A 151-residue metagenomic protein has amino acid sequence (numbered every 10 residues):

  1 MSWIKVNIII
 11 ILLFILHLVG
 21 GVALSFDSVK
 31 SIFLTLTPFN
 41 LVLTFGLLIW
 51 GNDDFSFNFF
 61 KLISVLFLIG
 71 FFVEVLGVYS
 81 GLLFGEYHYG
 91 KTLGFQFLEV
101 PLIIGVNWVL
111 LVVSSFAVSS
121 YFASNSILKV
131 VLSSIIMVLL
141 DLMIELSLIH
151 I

Functional and structural regions predicted by a protein language model:
M1-L13, F55: N-terminal membrane topogenic signal
G21-F33, L47-F55: Short, hydrophobic transmembrane alpha-helix segments
P38-W50: Central hydrophobic cores of alpha-helical transmembrane segments in multi-pass inner-membrane proteins across all
D53-F60, V75-Y89: Transmembrane alpha-helix boundary signature
K91-V106: Short aromatic-rich membrane-water interface segments that cap or initiate transmembrane helices in multi-pass membrane
V109-N125: Short helix-perturbing small/polar motifs within transmembrane alpha-helices
F122-V138: Internal alpha-helical transmembrane segments of multi-pass membrane proteins
I149-I151: Conserved small/polar residues in nucleotide/adenosyl-binding loops
